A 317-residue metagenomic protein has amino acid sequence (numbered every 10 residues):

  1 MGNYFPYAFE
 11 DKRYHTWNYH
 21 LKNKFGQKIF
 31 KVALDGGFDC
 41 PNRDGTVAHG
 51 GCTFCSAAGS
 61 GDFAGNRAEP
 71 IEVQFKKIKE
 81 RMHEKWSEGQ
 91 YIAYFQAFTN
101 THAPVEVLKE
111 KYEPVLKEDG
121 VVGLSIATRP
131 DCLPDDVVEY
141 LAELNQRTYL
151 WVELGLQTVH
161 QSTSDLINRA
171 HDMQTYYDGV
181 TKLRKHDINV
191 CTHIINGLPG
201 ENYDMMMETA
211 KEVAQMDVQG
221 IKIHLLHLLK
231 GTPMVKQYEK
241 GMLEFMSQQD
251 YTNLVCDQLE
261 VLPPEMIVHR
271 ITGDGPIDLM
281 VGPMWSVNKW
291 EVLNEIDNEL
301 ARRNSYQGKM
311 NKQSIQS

Functional and structural regions predicted by a protein language model:
M1-I92: N-terminal [4Fe-4S]-dependent radical SAM core
G2-Y19, K28-F30, G220, L228-S317: Auxiliary Fe-S-binding modules of radical SAM enzymes
F30-L34, Y91-A93, L124-I126, L150-L154 (+3 more regions): Hydrophobic faces of well-ordered beta-strands that scaffold small-molecule active sites in alpha/beta enzyme cores
P41-N42, F63-A64, H102-A103, P276-M280: Short catalytic/ligand-binding loop motif for oxyanion handling, primarily in non-cytosolic enzymes, centered on
C52, P114-V121, E208-K222, V292-Q307: Structural recognition of alpha->loop->beta junctions
G61-E69, A97-E110, L124-H186, N196-M216 (+1 more regions): Conserved non-cysteine loop/helix-boundary elements of the Radical SAM core domain that shape
K77-E118, G123: A contiguous, low-structure linker/loop signature
E118-V121, G179-V190, M216, L254-M266: A structural motif corresponding to the C-terminal end of an alpha-helix and its immediate exit/capping segment
